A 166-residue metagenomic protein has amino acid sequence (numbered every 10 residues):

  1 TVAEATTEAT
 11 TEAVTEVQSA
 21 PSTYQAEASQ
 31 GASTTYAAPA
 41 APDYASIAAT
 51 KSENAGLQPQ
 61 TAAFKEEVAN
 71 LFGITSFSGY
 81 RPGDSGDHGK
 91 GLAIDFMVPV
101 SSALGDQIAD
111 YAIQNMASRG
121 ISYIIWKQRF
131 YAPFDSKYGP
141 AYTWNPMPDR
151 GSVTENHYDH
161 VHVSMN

Functional and structural regions predicted by a protein language model:
T1-T35: N-terminal secretion targeting segments of exported proteins
A20, A38-A41, N145-M147: Intrinsic-disorder/low-complexity coil detector
Q25-P133, Y158, S164-M165: Secreted/periplasmic proteins that engage bacterial cell-wall peptidoglycan
F134-V153: Short, low-order "capping/linker" segments at domain edges
P148-N166: C-terminal edge-of-domain segments
